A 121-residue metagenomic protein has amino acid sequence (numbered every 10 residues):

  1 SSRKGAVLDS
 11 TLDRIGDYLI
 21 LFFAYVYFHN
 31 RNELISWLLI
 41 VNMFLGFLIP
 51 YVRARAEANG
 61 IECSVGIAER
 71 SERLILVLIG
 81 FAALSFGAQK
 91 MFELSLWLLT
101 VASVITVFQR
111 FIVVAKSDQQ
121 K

Functional and structural regions predicted by a protein language model:
S1-D13, E62-A68: Juxtamembrane helix-capping/reentrant segments at transmembrane boundaries
R3, V7, D17, L94-W97: Residue-level recognition of specific faces of alpha-helices
S10-D17, R73: Membrane-embedded alpha-helical bundles that form the substrate/pore pathway in multi-pass transport systems
I20-K121: Hydrophobic alpha-helical transmembrane segments
